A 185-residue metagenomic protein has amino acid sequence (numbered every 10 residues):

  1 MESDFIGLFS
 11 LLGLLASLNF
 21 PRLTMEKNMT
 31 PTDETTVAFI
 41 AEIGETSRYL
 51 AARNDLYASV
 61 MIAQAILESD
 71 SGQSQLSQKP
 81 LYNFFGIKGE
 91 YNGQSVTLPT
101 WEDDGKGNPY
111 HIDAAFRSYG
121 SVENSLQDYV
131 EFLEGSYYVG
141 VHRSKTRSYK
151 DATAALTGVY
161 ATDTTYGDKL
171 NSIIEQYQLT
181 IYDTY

Functional and structural regions predicted by a protein language model:
E2-Y185: Catalytic cores of secreted/periplasmic lytic hydrolases that degrade extracellular macromolecules
